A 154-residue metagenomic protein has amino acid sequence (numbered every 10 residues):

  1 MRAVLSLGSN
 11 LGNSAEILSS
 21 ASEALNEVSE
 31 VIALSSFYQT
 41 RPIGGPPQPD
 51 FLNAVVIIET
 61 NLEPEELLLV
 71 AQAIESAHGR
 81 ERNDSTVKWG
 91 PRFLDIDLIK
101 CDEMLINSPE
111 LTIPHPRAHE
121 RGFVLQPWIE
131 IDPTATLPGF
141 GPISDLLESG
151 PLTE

Functional and structural regions predicted by a protein language model:
M1-V28, L34-R41: N-terminal beta1-alpha1 ligand-phosphate binding loop
R2, F51-V55: Short, solvent-exposed beta-strand edge segments and adjacent coil->beta transition regions
S9, V56-L62, K100-E103: Short beta-strand-to-loop capping motifs
N10-N13, E63, I131: Glycine-/small-residue-rich active-site loops that bind phosphorylated ligands and cofactors
L18, S22, V31, N53 (+1 more regions): A general structural signal for well-ordered alpha-helical packing
S35, I43-D50, E65-L68, Q72-E154: Flexible, gly/pro- and Lys/Arg-enriched active-site loops
